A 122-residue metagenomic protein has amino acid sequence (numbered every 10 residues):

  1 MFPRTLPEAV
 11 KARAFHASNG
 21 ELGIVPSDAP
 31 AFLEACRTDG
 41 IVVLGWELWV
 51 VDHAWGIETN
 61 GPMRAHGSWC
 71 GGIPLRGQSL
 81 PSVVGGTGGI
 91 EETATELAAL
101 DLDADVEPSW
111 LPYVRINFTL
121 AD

Functional and structural regions predicted by a protein language model:
M1-F2, A14, A54, V114: RNA-contacting regions in translation and RNA-metabolism proteins, encompassing KH/S1 modules where present
P3-L33: Short terminal alpha-helical segments
T5-K11, G61-H66, G88-G89: Amphipathic alpha-helical segments in structured regions that serve as interaction surfaces
R13-A17, G40, L97, D101: Short, flexible helical or helix-coil boundary motifs
L22-L75: Amphipathic alpha-helical interaction modules
Q78: Post-transcriptional modification and biogenesis factors for structured RNAs of the translation apparatus
S82-V84: Short, charged, amphipathic alpha-helical segments
G86-D122: Amphipathic alpha-helical binding modules
